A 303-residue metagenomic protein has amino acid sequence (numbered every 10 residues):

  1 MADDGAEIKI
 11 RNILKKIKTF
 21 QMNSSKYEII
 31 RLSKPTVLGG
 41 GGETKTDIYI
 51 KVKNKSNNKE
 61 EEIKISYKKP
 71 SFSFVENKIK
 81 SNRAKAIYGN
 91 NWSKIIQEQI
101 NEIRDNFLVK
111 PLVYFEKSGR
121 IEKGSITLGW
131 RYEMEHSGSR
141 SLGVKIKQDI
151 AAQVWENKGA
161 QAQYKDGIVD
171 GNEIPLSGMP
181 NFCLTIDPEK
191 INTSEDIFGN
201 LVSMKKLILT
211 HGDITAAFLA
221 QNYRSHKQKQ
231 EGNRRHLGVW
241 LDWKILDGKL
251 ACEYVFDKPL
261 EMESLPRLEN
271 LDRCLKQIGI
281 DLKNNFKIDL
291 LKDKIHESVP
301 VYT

Functional and structural regions predicted by a protein language model:
M1, Y302-T303: Short, solvent-exposed mixed-charge patches
M1-A86: Catalytic centers of nucleases
K18, F107, G119, G279 (+1 more regions): Short, flexible coil/linker elements and helix-boundary hinge sites characteristic of intrinsically disordered
M22, N58-P266, N270: Catalytic cores of nucleic-acid endonucleases
G42, Y49-Y67, S71-F72, L250-C252 (+4 more regions): Active-site beta-strand-loop-beta-strand hairpin of nuclease catalytic cores that positions key catalytic residues
